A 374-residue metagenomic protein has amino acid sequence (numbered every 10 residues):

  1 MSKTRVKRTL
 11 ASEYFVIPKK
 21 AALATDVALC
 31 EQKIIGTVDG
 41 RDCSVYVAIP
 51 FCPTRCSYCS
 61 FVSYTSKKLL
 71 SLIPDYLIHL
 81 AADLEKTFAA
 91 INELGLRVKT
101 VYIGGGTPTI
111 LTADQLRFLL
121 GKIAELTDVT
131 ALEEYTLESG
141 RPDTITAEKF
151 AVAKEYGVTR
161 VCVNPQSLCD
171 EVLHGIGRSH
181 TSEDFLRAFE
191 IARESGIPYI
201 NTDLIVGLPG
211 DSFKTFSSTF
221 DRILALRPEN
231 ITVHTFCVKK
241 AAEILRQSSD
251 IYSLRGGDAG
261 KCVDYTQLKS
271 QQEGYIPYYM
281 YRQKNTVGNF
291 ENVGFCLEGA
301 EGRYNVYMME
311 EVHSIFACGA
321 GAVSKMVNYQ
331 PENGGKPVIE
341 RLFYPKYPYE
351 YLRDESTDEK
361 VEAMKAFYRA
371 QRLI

Functional and structural regions predicted by a protein language model:
M1-D42: Flexible, acidic/Gly-rich N-terminal and inter-domain linker regions that tether and position cofactor-handling modules
M1-V6, V238, S249-I374: Auxiliary Fe-S-binding modules of radical SAM enzymes
T37-R41, P50, G95, V129: Short, flexible hinge/linker loops that cap or flank conserved catalytic cores
G40-D75: Canonical Radical SAM [4Fe-4S] cluster-binding loop centered on the CxxxCxxC motif and its immediate flanking residues
D42-S44, R160, R303-N305: Broad gene-expression machinery/nucleic-acid interaction feature
A48, C162, I231-T235, V306 (+1 more regions): Beta-strand scaffold of nucleotide-dependent catalytic cores
A48-P50, D203, Y281: Conserved acidic functional residues
S63-T266: Conserved non-cysteine loop/helix-boundary elements of the Radical SAM core domain that shape
